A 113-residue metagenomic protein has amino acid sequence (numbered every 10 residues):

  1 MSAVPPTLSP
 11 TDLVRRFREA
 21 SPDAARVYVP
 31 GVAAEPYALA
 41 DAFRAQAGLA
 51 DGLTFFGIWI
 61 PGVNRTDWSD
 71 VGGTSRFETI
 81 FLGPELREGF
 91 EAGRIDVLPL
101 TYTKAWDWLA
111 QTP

Functional and structural regions predicted by a protein language model:
M1-P113: Conserved alpha/beta enzyme-core scaffold
